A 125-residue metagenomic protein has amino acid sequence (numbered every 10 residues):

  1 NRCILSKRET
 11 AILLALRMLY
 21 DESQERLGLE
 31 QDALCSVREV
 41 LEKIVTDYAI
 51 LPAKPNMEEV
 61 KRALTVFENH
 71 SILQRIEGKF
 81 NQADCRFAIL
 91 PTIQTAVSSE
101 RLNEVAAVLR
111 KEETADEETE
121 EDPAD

Functional and structural regions predicted by a protein language model:
N1-C3, I89-D125: Short, amphipathic alpha-helical interaction segments positioned at domain boundaries
N1-D32: Short basic alpha-helical hairpin corresponding to helix-turn-helix/winged-helix-like nucleic-acid-binding
Q24-D32, I50-P55, I76-E77: Short acidic, glycine/proline-enriched loop segments that cap or flank alpha-helices
R26-V45: Short acidic, hydrophobic short linear motifs in intrinsically disordered regions
R38-L41, E68, I93: Eukaryote-specific, cytoplasm-facing alpha-helical/coiled-coil scaffolding segments in long proteins
L51-N69: Short amphipathic alpha-helical interaction segments
L64, E68-F80: A short, conserved structural fragment
F80-L90: Minor-groove-contacting beta-hairpin "wing" of winged helix-turn-helix DNA-binding domains
